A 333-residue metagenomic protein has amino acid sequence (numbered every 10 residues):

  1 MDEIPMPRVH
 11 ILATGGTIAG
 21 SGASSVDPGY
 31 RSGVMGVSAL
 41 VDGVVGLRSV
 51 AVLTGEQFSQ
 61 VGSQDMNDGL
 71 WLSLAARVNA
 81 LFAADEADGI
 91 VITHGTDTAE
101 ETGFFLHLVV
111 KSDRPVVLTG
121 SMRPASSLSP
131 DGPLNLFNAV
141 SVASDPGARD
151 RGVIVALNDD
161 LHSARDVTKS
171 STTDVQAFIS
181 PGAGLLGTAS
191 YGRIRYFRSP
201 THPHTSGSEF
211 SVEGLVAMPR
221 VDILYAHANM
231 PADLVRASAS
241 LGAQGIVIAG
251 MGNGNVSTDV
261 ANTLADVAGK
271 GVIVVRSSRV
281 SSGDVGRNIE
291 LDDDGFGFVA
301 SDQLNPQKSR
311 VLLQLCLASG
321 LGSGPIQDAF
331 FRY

Functional and structural regions predicted by a protein language model:
M1-L81, N262: ATP/NTP phosphate-donor binding region
P5-R8, L12-G16, G36-R48, S163-G245 (+2 more regions): Accessory alpha-helical/coil subdomains and C-terminal extensions that flank or cap enzyme catalytic cores
L12-T14, I92-H94, V117-G120, I154-N158 (+3 more regions): Short beta-strand segments
A84-A99, L241-N253: Short acidic, glycine-rich surface-loop motifs adjacent to enzyme active sites
A87, S112-P115, G269-I273: A short helix->loop->beta-strand "cap" motif at the edges of active sites that frequently abuts
I92-R114, V256-A265: Short Gly/Thr/Asp-enriched flexible loops that form oxyanion-binding sites at enzyme active sites
L118-Y191: Internal gly/pro-rich beta-alpha loop/helix module that stabilizes soluble enzyme cofactors or their anionic handles
N253-Y333: C-terminal non-catalytic interaction/assembly regions of soluble proteins
